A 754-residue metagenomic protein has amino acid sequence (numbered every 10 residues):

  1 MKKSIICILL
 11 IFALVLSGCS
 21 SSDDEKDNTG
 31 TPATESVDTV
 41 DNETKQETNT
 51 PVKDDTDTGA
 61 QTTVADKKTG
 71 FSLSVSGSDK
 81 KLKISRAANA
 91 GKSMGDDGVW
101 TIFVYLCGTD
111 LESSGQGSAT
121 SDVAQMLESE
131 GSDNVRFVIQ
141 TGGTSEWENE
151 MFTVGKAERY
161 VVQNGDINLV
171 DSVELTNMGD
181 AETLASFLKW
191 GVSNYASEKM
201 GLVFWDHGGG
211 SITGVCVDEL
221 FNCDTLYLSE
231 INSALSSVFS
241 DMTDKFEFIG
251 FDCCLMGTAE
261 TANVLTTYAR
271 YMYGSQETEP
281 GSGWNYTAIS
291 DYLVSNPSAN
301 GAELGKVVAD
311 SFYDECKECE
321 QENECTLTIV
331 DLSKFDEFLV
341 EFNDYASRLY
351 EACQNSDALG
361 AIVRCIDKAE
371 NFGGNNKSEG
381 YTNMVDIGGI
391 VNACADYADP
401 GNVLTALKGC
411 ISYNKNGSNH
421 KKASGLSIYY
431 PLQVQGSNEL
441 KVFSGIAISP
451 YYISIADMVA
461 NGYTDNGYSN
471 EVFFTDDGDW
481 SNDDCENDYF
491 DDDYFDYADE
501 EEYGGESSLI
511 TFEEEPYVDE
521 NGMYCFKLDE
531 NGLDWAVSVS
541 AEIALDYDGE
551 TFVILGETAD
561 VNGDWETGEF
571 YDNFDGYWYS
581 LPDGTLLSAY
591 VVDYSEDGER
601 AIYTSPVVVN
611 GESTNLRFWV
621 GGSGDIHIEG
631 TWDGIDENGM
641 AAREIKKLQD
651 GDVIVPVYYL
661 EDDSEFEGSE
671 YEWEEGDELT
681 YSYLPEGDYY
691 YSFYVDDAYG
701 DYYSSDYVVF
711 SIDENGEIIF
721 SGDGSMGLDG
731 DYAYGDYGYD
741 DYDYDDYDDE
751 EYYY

Functional and structural regions predicted by a protein language model:
L16-G18: C-terminal motif of bacterial Sec signal peptides marking the signal peptidase cleavage site
S20-D23: Bacterial signal peptide processing site
K26-T63: N-terminal, intrinsically disordered, polar/charged segments of Gram-positive cell-envelope systems that serve as
D54-G95, G210-S211, V215-F251, M256-Y744 (+1 more regions): Terminal, contiguous helix-loop blocks that mediate binding/assembly
G59-A196: N-terminal extension/subdomain marker
T101-L106, R136-T141, M200-F204, E247-F251 (+2 more regions): Structural recognition of the beta-strand scaffold that forms the well-ordered cores of secreted hydrolase catalytic
T141-T243, C253-C254, A259, Q276-E277: Catalytic-core segments of thiol-dependent peptidases
